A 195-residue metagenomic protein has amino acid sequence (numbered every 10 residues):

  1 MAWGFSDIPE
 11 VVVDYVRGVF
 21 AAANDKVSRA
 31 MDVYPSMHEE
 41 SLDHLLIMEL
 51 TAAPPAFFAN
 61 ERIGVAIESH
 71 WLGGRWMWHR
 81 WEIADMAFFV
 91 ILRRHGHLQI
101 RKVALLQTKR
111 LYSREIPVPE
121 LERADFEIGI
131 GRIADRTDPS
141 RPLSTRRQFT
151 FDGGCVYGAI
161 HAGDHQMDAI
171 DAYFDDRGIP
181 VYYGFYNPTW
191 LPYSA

Functional and structural regions predicted by a protein language model:
M1-S6: Nuclease-adjacent, charged terminal/linker segments that flank catalytic cores
V11-H70: Acidic-basic catalytic patches of nuclease active cores, encompassing PD-(D/E)XK and other metal-cofactor nuclease
Y34, A87-V90: A structural/positional concept
P55, L111-A195: Acidic, metal/cofactor-coordinating or nucleic-acid-engaging core segments within structured domains
A66-E82, I91-R93: Active-site metal-binding core of divalent-cation-utilizing nuclease and nuclease-like domains
W81-D85, R101: Short connector loops at helix/strand junctions that flank enzyme active sites, especially segments positioning acidic
M86, A104-R110: Conserved catalytic cores of phosphodiester-cleaving nucleases, focusing on short active-site segments
R93-R101: Short, solvent-exposed loop/turn segments that connect beta-strands within catalytic domains and beta-strand-rich
